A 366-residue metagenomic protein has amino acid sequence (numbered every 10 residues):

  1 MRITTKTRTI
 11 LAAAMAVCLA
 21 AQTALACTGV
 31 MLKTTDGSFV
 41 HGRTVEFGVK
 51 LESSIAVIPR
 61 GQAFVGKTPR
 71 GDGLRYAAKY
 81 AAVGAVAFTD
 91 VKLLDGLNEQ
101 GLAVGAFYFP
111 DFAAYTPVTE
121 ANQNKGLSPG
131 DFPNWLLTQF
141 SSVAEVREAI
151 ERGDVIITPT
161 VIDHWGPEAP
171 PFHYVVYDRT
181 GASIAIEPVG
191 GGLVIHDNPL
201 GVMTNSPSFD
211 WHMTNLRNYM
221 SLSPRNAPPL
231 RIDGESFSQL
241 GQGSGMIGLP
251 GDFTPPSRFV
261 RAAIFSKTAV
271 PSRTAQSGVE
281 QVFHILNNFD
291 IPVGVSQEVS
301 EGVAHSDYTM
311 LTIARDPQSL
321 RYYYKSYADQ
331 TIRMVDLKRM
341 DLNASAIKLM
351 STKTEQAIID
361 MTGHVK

Functional and structural regions predicted by a protein language model:
R2-L11: Bacterial N-terminal signal peptides that target proteins for export
A12-Q22: Bacterial N-terminal signal peptides
L25-V40, G48, S54, T158-T160 (+3 more regions): C-terminus-biased signal that marks the final domain/tail of proteins
T28-N124, I157, D360, V365-K366: A contiguous strand-loop segment
H41, V104-A106, I195, Y322-K325: Short hydrophobic/aromatic-rich beta-strand segments that constitute the beta-sheet cores of beta-sandwich/beta-barrel
F47-V49, P110-F112, G191-L193, D329-I332: Short, surface-exposed beta-strand-loop junctions and turns on beta-sheet-rich folds
Q123-P159, A275-F283: Proteins synthesized as precursors that undergo proteolytic processing into mature forms
V143, R147-P188: Aromatic- and glycine-enriched pocket-lining scaffold segments that form the walls of small-molecule binding clefts
